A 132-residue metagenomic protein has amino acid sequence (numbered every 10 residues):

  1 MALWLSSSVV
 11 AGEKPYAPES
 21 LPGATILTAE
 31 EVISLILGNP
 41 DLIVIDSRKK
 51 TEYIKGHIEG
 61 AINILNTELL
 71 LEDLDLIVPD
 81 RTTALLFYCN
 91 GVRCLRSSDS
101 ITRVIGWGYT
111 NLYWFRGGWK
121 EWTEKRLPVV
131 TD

Functional and structural regions predicted by a protein language model:
M1-I43, E52-K55, D132: Flexible, polar/low-complexity N-terminal or interdomain linker segments that lie immediately upstream of folded
Y16-G23, E59-G60, N90-V92, Y109: Second-shell loop/turn segments in exported
L35-I36, L70-D80: Short amphipathic alpha-helix with an adjacent loop that forms part of the alpha/beta core around
I43-R48, A61-I64: Short hydrophobic beta-strand that contains or immediately precedes a catalytic carboxylate
Y53-E59, W122: Short loop/helix-cap segments at secondary-structure boundaries that form the rim of catalytic
A61-N66, T110-W114: Short hydrophobic/aromatic-enriched beta-strand-loop microsegments
D75-W122: Catalytic cysteine-centered active loop of the rhodanese-like fold, especially the PTP/DSP P-loop
R126-D132: Active-site neighborhoods of enzymes that stabilize oxyanions during catalysis
